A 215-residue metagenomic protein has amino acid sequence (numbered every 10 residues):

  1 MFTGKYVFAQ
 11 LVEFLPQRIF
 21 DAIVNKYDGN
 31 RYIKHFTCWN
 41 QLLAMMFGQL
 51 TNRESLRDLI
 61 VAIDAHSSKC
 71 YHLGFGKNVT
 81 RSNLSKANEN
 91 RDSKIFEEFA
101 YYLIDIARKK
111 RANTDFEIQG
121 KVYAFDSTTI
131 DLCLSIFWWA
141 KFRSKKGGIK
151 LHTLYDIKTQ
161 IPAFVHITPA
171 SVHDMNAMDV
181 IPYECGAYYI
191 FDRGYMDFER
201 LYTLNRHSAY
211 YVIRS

Functional and structural regions predicted by a protein language model:
M1-S215: Conserved, well-structured functional cores that handle cations and Mg-NTP chemistry
